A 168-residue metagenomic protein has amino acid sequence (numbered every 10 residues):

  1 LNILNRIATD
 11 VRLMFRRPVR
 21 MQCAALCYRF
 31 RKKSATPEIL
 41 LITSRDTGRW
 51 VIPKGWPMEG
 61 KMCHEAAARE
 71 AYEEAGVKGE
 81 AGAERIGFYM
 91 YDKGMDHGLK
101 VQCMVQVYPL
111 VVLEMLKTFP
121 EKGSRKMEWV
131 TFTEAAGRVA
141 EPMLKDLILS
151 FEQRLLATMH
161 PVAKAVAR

Functional and structural regions predicted by a protein language model:
L1-K32: Acidic, metal-coordinating catalytic segment for phosphate/diphosphate chemistry, firing primarily on the Nudix
M21, E38, V101-Y108, K126: Short beta-strand micro-motifs in enzyme catalytic cores
R31-E38, D96-K100: Short, solvent-exposed loop/turn segments that connect beta-strands within catalytic domains and beta-strand-rich
S34-E80: Conserved Nudix-box catalytic region and its N-terminal flanking loop in Nudix hydrolases and closely related
V51, Q102, W129: Short aromatic/basic micro-patch
G76-L116: Active-site segment of metal-dependent pyrophosphate-handling enzymes, primarily the Nudix hydrolase catalytic core
Q106-S150: NUDIX/MutT-family hydrolases
